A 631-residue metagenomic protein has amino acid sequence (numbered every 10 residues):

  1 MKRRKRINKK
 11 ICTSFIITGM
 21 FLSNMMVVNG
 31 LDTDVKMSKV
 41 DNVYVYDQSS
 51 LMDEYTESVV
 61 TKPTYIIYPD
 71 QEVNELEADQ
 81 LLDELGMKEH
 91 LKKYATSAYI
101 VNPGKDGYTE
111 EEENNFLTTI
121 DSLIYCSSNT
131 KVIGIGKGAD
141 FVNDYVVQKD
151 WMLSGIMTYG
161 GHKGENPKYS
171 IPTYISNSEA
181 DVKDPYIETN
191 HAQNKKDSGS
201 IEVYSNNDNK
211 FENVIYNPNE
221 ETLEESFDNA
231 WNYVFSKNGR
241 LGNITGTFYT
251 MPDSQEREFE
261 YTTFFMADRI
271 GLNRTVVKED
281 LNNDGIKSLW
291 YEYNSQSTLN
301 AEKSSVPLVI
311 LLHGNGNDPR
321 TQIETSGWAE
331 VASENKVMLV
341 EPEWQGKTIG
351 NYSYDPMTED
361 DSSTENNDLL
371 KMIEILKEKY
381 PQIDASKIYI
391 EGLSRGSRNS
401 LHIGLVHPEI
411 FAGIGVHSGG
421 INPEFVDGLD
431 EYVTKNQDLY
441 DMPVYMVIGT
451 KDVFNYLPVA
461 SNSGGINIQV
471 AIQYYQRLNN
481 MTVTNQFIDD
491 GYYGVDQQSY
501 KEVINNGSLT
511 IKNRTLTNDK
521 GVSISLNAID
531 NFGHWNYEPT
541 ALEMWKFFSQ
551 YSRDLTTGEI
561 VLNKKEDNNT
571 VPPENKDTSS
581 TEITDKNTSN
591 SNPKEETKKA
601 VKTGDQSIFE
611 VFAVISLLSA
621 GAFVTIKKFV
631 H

Functional and structural regions predicted by a protein language model:
M1-K5, V28-G30, T557-S619, V630-H631: Intrinsically disordered, low-complexity repeat and linker tracts
R4-C12: Bacterial N-terminal signal peptides that target proteins for export
S14-N24: Bacterial N-terminal signal peptides
V28-I66, Q80, L85, Y94-S97 (+10 more regions): A domain-start/cap signature at the N-terminus of enzymes
D41-Y44, D53-K131, Y291, V306-A385 (+2 more regions): Serine-hydrolase catalytic machinery in alpha/beta-hydrolase-like enzymes
E57, W151-N209, G413, S418-K520 (+2 more regions): The feature captures the conserved acid-bearing segment of alpha/beta-hydrolase catalytic domains
I67-P69, Y159, I310-L312, H417 (+1 more regions): Alpha/beta-hydrolase
N74-A78, G107-T109, D140-N143, G164-P167 (+5 more regions): Extracytoplasmic/secreted cell-surface and envelope-processing proteins
